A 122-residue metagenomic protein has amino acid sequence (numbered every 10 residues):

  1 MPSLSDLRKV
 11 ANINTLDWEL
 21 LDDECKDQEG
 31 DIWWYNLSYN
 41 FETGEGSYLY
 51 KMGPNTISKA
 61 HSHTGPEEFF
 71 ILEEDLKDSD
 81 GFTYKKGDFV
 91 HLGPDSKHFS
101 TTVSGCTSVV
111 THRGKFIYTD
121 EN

Functional and structural regions predicted by a protein language model:
M1-T43: A short, N-terminal "cap"/entry segment at the start of jelly-roll beta-barrel domains of the cupin/DSBH fold
L7-K9, I117-N122: Acidic/histidine-enriched, glycine/proline-rich intrinsically disordered or flexible terminal extensions
W34-N36, S47-K51, E68, F89-H91: Conserved hydrophobic/aromatic beta-strand scaffold that supports enzyme active sites
Y48-Y50, K59-H63, D80-G81, S100-T102: Short histidine-centered beta-strand/loop micro-motifs that create catalytic or ligand/metal-coordination sites
P54, H63-S79: Glycine- and acidic-residue-biased ligand/ion/polar-headgroup-sensing regions
D78-H98: Short acidic-glycine-tyrosine-enriched beta hairpin
P94-Y118: Ligand-binding loop in jelly-roll beta-barrel domains
